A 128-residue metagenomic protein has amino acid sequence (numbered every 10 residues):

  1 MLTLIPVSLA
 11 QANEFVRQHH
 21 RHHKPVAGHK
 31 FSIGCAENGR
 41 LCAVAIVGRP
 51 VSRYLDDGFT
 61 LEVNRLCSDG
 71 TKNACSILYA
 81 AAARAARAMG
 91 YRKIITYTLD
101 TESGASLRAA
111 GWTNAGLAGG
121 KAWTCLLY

Functional and structural regions predicted by a protein language model:
M1-A27: Short amphipathic alpha-helix that is part of the acyltransferase structural core
P6, K30, G48-L127: Acyl-donor binding region in acyl/amide transferases
V16, H29-A45: Conserved beta-hairpin
P25-V26, C35, A85-A88: Short, conserved, surface-exposed binding loops centered on an aromatic residue
